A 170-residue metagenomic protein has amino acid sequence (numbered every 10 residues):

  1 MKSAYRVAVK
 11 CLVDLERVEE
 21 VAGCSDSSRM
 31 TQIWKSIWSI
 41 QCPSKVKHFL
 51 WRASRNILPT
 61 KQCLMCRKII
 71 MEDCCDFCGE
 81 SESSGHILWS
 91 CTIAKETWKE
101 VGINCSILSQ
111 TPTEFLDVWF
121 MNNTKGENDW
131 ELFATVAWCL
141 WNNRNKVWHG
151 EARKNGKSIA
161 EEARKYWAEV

Functional and structural regions predicted by a protein language model:
M1-V170: A helix-boundary/hinge signal
